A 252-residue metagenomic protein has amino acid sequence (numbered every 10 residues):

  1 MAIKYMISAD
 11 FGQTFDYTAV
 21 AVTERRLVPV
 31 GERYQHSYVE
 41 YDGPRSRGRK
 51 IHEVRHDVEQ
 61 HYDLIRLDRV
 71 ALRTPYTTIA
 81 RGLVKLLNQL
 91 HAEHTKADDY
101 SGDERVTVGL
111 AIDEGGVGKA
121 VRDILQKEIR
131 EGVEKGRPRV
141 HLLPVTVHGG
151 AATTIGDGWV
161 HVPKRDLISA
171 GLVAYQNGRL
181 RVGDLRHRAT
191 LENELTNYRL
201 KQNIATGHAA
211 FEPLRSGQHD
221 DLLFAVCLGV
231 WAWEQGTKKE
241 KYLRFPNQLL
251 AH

Functional and structural regions predicted by a protein language model:
M1-V145, R165, V173, N177-H252: RNase H-like, metal-dependent nuclease domains and their acidic two-metal-ion catalytic environment used
L143-T153: Long, charged, glycine-rich C-terminal linkers/tails
